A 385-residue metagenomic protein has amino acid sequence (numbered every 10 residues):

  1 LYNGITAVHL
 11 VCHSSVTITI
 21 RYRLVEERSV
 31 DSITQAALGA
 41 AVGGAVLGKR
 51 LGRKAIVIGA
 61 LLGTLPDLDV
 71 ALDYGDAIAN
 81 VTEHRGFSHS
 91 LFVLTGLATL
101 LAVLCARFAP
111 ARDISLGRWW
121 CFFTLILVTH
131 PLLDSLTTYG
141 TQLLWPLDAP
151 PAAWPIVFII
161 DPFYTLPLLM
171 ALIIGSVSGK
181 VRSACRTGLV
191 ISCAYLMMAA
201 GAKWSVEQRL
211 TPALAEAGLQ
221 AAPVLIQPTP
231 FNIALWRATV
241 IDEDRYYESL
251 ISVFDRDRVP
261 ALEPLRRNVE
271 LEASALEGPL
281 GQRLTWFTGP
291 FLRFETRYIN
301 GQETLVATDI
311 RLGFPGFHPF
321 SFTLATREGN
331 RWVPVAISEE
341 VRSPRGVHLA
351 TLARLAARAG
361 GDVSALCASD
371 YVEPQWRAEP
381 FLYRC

Functional and structural regions predicted by a protein language model:
Y2-P228: N-terminal membrane-targeting hydrophobic helices
A222, L235-R237, I241-C385: Extracytosolic and intramembrane catalytic regions of membrane-associated proteins in envelope/secretory systems
P228-F231, L235: ATP/pyrophosphate-binding catalytic subdomain of soluble kinases
